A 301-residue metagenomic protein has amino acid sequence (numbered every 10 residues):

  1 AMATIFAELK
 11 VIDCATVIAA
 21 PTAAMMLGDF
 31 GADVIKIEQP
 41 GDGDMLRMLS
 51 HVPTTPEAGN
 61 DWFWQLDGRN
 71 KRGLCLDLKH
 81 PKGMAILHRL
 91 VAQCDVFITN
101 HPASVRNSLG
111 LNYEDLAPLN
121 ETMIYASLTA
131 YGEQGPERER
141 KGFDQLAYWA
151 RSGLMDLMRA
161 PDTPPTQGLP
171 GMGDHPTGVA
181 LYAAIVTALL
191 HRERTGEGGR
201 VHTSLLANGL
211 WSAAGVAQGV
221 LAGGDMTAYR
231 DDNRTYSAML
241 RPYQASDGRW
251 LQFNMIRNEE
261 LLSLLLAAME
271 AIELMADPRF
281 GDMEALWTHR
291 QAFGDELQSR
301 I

Functional and structural regions predicted by a protein language model:
M2-E197: N-terminal helix-loop segment corresponding to the beta1-alpha1 unit of nucleotide/adenylate-binding folds
G41, A130-G132, L205-L210, D247-R249 (+1 more regions): Glycine-rich beta-alpha junction loops
P53, W62-F63, T227-R230, M239: Short, P/G- and charge-enriched loop/turn segments at secondary-structure junctions
A58, N233-Y236, A245-S246: A short catalytic or substrate-binding loop motif that flags glycine-/basic-rich loops and adjacent residues that bind
D77, T99, T203, Q252-M255: Active-site-adjacent beta-strand anchor residues
T166-P176, G196-R200, R230-L240, L251-N254 (+2 more regions): A short glycine-threonine-serine/GTX helix/turn-capping micro-motif
L189-R230: Substrate-binding/catalytic subdomain of NAD(P)-dependent oxidoreductase enzymes
M239-I301: Aromatic-enriched alpha-helical interface/lid elements that frame and gate functional surfaces
